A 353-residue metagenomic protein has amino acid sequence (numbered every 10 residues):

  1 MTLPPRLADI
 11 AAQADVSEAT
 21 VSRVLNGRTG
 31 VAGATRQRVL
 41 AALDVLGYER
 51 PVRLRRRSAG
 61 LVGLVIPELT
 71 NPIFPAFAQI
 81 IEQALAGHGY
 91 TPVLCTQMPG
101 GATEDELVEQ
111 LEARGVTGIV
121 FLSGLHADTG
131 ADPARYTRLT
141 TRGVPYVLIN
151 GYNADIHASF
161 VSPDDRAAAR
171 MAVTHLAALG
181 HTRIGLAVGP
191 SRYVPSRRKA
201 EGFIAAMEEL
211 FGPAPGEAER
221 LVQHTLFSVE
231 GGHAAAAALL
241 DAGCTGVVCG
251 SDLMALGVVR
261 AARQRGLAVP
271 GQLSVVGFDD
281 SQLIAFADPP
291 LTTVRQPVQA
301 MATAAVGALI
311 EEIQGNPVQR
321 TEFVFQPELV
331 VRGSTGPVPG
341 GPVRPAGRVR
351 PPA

Functional and structural regions predicted by a protein language model:
M1-A59, R344, R348-A353: N-terminal helix-turn-helix DNA-binding module of bacterial transcription factors
T2, E49, G60-T174, A178: Alpha-helical recognition/docking segments in bacterial nutrient-uptake and carbohydrate-utilization systems
S17, T117, T182-R183, T245: Short acidic/polar active-site loop segments enriched in Thr and Asp
A34, I66-A76, L94-T103, L125-D128 (+8 more regions): Hinge/beta->alpha junction and helix N-cap segments in small-molecule ligand-binding domains
T182-R183, A214-R220, V269-S274: Short acidic capping loops at alpha-helix termini that bridge into adjacent secondary structure
A238-A353: Flexible loop/turn connectors
